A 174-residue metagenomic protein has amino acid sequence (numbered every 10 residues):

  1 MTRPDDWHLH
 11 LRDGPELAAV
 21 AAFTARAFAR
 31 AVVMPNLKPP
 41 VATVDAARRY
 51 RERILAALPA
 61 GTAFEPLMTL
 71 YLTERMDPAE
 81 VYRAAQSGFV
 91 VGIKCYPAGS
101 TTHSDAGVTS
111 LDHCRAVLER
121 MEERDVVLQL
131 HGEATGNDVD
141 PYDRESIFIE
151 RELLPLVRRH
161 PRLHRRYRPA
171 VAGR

Functional and structural regions predicted by a protein language model:
M1-A25: Replace "His-x-His-based motif
W7, A21-D45, G61-T73, F89-H103 (+2 more regions): Divalent metal-dependent hydrolysis catalytic cores, especially in the metallo-beta-lactamase
G14-F23, R75-Q86: Short, acidic/polar
V20, Y50, V117: Aromatic/hydrophobic pocket-lining residues that form π-stacking "cages" and hydrophobic walls in ligand
V44-E52: Glycine-rich loop at the start of a catalytic domain that most often binds anionic cofactors/ligands
E52-L55, P59, F89: Generic short alpha-helical segment signal, independent of protein family or function, capturing local helix propensity
A56-A63, R158-H160: Short helix-capping segments at alpha-helix termini
A79-C95, T101-R174: Histidine/acidic residue-rich metal-binding segments in metalloenzymes
